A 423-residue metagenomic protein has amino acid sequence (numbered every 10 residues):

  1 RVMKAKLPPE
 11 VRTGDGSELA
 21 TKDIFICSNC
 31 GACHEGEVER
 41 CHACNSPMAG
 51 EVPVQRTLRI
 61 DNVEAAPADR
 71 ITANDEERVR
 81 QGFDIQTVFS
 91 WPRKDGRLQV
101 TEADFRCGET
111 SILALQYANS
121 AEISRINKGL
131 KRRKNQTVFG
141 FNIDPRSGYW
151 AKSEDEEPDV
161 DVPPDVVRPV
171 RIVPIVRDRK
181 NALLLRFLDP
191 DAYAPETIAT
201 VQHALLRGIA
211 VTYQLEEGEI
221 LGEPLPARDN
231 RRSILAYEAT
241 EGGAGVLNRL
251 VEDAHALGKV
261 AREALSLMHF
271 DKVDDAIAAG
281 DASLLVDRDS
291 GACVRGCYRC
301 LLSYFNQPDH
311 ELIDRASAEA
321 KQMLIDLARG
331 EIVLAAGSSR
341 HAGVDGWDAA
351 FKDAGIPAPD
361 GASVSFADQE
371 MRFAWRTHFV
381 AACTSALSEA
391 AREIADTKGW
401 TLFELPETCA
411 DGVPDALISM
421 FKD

Functional and structural regions predicted by a protein language model:
R1-L7, E37-S338: Extended, highly charged accessory segments
V11-T13, G242-V246, F421-K422: Short, charged/polar, Gly/Pro-enriched secondary-structure boundary elements
V11-V38, A49: Inter-lobe coupling/hinge segments of SF2-like helicase ATPases
D15-S17, G31, G148, G291 (+1 more regions): Intrinsic-disorder/low-complexity loop/linker signature
G16, V173-V176, M371-F373: Short, flexible, solvent-exposed loop/turn segments with mixed acidic/basic and small polar residues
S28, R186, L235-E238, A374 (+1 more regions): Residues in well-ordered beta-strands of folded domains
L206-A210, Q214, K259-V260, A264-L284 (+1 more regions): Nucleic-acid endo/exonuclease domains
